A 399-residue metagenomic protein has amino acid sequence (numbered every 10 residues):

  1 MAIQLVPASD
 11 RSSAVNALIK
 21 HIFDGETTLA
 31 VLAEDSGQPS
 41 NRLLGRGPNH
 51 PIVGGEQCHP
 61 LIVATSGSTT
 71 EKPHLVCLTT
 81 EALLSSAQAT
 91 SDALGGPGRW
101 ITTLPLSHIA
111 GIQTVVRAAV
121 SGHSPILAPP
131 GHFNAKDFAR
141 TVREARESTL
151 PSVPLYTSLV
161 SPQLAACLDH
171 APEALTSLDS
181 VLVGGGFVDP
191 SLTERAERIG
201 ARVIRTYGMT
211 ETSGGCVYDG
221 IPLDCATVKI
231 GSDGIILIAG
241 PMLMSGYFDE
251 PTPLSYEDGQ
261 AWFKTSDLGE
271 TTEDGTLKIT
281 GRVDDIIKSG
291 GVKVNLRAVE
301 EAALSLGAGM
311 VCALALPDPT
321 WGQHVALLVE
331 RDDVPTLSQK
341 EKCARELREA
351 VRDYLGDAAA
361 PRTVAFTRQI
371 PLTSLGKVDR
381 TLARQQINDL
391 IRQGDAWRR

Functional and structural regions predicted by a protein language model:
V6-D10, L32-S40, H123-A145, V294-V299: ATP-dependent adenylate-forming carboxylate-activation enzymes
R11, G47-A64, G96-R99: Conserved pre-ATP/AMP-binding loop-to-beta segment of ANL
T27-T28, L78-Q88, R99-A166, I204: AMP-binding/adenylate-forming
C58-Q88, D92-G95: Conserved AMP-binding A3 loop
C167-D219: Gly/Ser/Thr-rich phosphate-binding loop
P222, G231-Y256, Q260-A261, R282 (+1 more regions): Conserved ATP/PPi-binding loop(s) of AMP-dependent carboxylate-activating enzymes
G240, L268-A359: AMP-binding/adenylate-forming catalytic core of the ANL superfamily
I287, L314, A326-L328, R348-R399: Conserved C-terminal "lid"/linker of ANL adenylate-forming enzymes
